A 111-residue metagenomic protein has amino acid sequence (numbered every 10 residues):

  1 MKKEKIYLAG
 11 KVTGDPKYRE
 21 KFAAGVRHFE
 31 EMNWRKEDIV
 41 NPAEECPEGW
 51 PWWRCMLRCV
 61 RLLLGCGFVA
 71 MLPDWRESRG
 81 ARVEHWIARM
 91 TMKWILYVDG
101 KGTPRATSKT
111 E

Functional and structural regions predicted by a protein language model:
M1-E111: Conserved catalytic or regulatory cores that recognize and/or transform ribose-phosphate-containing ligands
